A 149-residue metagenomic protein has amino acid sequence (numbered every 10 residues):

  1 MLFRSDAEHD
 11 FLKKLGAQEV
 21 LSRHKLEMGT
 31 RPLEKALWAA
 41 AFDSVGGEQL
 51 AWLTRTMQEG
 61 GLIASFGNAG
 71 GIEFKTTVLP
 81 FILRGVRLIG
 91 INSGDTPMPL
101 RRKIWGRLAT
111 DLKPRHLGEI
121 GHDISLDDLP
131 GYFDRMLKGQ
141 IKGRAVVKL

Functional and structural regions predicted by a protein language model:
M1-E48, G106: Adenosine-nucleotide cofactor-binding segment
G16, G85, Q140: Conserved functional loop/turn residues at catalytic and ligand-binding sites
V20, L88-G90, D123, R144: Conserved beta-strand scaffold positions in the cores of enzyme catalytic domains, especially in NTP/NDP-utilizing
L26-L37, E48-L53, P114-D127: Short, basic, helix/turn surface patches
A39-F42, I63-S65, G90, G118-G121: Short catalytic-loop micro-motif centered on adjacent basic/acidic residues
E48-P114: Glycine-rich phosphate-binding loop and adjacent beta-alpha segment of Rossmann(oid) nucleotide-cofactor-binding
P99-L149: C-terminal hydrophobic helical "lid"/dimerization subdomain of Rossmann-like NAD(P)H-dependent oxidoreductases
